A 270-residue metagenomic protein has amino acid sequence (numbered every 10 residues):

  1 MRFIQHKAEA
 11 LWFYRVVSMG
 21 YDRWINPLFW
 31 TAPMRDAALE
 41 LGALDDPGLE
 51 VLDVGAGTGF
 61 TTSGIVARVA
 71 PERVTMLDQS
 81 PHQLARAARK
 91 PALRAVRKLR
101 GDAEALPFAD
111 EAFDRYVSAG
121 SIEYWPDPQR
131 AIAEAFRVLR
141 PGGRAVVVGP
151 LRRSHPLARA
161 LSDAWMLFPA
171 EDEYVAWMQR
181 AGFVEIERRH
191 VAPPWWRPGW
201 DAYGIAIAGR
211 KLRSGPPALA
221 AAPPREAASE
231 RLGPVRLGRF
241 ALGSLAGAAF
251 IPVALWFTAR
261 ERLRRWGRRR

Functional and structural regions predicted by a protein language model:
M1-L44, F60-G64, Q83-R86, G243-G267: Conserved class I S-adenosyl-L-methionine
E50-A105: Class I SAM-dependent methyltransferase SAM/SAH-binding core
E104-R115: A short acidic, Gly/Pro-enriched loop at the edge of an enzyme's catalytic core that lines a small-molecule cofactor
Q129-P141: A short glycine-rich, Lys/Arg-flanked "PGG" loop and its adjoining helix->strand segment in the class I
G143-G149: Conserved beta-strand signature within the Rossmann-like core of class I S-adenosyl-L-methionine
P150-M166: Short, glycine-/aromatic-enriched active-site segment of Class I SAM-dependent methyltransferases
L167-G182: Short alpha-helix
P194-G233, W266-R270: Core SAM-dependent methyltransferase catalytic element
